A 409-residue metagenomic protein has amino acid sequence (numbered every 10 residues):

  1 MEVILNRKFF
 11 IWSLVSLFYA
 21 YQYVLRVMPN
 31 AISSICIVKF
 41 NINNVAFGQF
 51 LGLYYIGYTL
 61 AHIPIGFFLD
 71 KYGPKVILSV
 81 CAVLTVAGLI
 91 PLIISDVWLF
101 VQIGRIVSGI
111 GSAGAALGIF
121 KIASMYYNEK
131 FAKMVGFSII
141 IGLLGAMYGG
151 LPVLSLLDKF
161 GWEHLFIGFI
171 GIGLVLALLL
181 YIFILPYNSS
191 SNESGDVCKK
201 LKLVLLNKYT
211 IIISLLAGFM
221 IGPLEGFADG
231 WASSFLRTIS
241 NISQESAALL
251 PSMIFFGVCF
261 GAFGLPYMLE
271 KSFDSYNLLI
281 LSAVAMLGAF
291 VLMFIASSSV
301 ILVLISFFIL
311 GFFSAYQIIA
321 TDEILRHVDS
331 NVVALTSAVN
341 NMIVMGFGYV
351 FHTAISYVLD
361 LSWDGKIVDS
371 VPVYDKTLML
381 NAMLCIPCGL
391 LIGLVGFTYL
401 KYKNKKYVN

Functional and structural regions predicted by a protein language model:
M1-L5, L185-S214: Juxtamembrane intracellular "pre-TM" segments in multi-pass secondary transporters
F10-N44, F227-S233, F351-S356: Extracytoplasmic
P29-N30, K208-F263, G348-S356: Extracytoplasmic gate region of multi-pass secondary transporters
N41, G73, I94-F100, G111 (+2 more regions): Helix-breaking motifs and short loop linkers at transmembrane-helix boundaries and internal kinks in secondary membrane
L60-L99: Conserved MFS/SLC helix-loop-helix module at the cytosolic interface between two early adjacent transmembrane helices
K71-C81, E270-V284: Cytoplasmic membrane-interface "Motif A"-like loop-to-helix N-cap segments of 12-TM Major Facilitator Superfamily
G104-I141: Cytoplasmic helix-loop-helix junction between adjacent transmembrane helices in 12-TM secondary transporters
M134-L185: Helix-loop-helix hairpin linking two adjacent transmembrane segments in secondary transporters
